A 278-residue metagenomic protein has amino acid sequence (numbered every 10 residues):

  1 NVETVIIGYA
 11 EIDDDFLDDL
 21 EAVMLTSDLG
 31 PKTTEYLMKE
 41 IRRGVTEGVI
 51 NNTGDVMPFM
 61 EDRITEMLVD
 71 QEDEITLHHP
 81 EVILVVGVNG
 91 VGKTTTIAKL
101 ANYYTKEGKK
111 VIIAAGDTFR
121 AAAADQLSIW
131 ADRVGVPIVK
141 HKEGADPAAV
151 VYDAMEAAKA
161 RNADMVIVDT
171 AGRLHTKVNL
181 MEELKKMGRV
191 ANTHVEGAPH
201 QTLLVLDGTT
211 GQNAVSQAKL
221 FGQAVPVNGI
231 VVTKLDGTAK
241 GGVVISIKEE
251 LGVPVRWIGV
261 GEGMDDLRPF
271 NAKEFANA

Functional and structural regions predicted by a protein language model:
N1-T118, A123-V168: Primarily NTPase-proximal linker/entry elements flanking Walker-type ATP/GTP-binding cores
V86-G87, D169, V205, G259: Short beta-strand segments
Q126, E143-R161, H175-A278: Conserved catalytic-core segment of NTP-binding enzymes
A171-R173: Short glycine-rich anion-binding loops that position phosphate/pyrophosphate groups of nucleotides and phosphorylated
